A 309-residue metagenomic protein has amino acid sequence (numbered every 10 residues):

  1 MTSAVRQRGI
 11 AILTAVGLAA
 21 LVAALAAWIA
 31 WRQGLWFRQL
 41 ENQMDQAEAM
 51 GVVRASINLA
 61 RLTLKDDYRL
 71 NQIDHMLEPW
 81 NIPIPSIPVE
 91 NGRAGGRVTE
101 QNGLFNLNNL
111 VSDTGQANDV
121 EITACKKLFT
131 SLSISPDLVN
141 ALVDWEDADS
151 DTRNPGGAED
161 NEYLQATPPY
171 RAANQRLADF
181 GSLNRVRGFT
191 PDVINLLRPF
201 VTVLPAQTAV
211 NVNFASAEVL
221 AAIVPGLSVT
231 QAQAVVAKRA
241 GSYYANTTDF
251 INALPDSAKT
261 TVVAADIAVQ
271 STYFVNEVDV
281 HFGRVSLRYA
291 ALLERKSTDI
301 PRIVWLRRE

Functional and structural regions predicted by a protein language model:
T2-E309: Compositionally biased linear targeting/interaction segments
